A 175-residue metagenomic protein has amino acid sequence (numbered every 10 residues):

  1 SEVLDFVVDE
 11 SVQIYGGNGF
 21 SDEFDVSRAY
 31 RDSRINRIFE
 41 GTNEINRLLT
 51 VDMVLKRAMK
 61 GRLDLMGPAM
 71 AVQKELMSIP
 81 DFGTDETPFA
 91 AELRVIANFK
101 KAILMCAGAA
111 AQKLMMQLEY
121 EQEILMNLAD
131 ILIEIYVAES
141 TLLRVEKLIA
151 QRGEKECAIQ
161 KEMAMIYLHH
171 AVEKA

Functional and structural regions predicted by a protein language model:
S1-A175: Alpha-helical interface subdomain recognition
